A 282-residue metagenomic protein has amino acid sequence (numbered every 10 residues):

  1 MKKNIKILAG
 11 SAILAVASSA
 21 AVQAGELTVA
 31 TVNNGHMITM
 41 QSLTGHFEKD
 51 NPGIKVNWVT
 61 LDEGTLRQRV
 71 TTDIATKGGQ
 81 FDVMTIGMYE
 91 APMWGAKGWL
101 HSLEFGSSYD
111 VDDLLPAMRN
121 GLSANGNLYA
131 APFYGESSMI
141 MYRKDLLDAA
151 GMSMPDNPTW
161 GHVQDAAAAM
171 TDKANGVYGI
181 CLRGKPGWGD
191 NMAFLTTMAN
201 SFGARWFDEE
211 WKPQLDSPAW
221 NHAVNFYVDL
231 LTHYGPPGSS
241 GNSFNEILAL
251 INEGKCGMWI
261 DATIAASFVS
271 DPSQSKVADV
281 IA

Functional and structural regions predicted by a protein language model:
N4-G10, V22-M93, K97, F105-D112 (+3 more regions): Conserved N-terminal structural module of periplasmic/extracytoplasmic solute-binding proteins
G10-S18: Bacterial N-terminal signal peptides
L61-R69, Y89, P158-D165, G238-N252: Short helix-initiation/N-cap motifs at beta->coil->alpha
G87-S138, G161-Q164, Y178-G179, N191: Hinge/lid segment of periplasmic solute-binding proteins
H101-P116, D156, G184-G187, F202-H222 (+2 more regions): Short, solvent-exposed loop/beta-turn-alpha elements that line the ligand-binding surface or hinge of extracytoplasmic
Y129-F133, S138, H162-K212, C256: Extracytoplasmic/periplasmic solute-binding protein
A166-A169, E209-G241: Glycine-centered hinge/linker elements that transmit conformational signals in sensory and ligand-binding systems
N225-A282: Extracytoplasmic/periplasmic substrate-binding proteins
